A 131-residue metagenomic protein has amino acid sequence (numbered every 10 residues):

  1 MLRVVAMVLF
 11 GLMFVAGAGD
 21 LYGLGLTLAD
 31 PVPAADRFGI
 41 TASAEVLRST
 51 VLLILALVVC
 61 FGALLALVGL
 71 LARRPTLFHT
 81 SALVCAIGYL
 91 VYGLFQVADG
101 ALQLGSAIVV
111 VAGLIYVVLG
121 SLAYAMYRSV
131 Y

Functional and structural regions predicted by a protein language model:
M1-M13: Alpha-helical transmembrane segments and their helix-start/interface "positive-inside/aromatic belt" motifs in integral
M1-V4, G39-T50, L70-T80, Q103: Juxtamembrane loop-transmembrane helix junctions in multi-pass integral membrane proteins, especially the extracellular
G11-L57: Hydrophobic transmembrane helix segments
R48-C60, A107-Y116: Alpha-helical transmembrane segments of polytopic membrane proteins
F61-Y89: Loop-to-transmembrane helix junctions at the membrane interface
F78-V97, I115-L119: Hydrophobic alpha-helical membrane segments
L90-V110, Y131: Membrane-helix boundary connector in multi-pass membrane proteins
L114-Y131: Membrane-water interface at the C-terminal end of transmembrane alpha helices
